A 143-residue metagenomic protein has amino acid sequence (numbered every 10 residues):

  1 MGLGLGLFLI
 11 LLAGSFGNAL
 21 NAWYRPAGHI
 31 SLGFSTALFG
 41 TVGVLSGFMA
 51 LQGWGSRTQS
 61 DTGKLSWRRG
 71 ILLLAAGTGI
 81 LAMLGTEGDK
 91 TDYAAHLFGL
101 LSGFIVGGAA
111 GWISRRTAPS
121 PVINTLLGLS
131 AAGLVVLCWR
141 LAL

Functional and structural regions predicted by a protein language model:
M1-L143: A detector for small-residue-rich transmembrane helices and their helix-helix packing motifs
